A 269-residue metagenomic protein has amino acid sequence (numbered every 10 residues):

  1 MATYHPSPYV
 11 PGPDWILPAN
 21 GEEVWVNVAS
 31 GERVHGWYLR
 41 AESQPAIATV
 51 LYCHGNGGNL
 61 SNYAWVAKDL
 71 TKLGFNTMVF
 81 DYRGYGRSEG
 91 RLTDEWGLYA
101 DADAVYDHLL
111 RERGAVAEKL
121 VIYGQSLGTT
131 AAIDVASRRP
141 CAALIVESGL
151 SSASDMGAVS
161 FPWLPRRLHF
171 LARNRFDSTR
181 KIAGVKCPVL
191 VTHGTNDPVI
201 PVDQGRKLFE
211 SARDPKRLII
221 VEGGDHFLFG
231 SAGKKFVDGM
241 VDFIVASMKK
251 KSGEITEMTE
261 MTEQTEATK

Functional and structural regions predicted by a protein language model:
M1-N27: An N-terminal hydrophobic leader/cap segment in hydrolases
A29-H108: Membrane-embedded segments
V66, S178, C187, P201-E210: Short alpha-helix in the alpha/beta-hydrolase fold that links the catalytic acid
V105-E112, A117-W163: Primarily recognizes the serine-hydrolase "nucleophile elbow" in alpha/beta-hydrolase and SGNH/GDSL folds
G184-K186, V191-H193, D197: Short beta-strand/loop motif that positions the catalytic acidic residue of the alpha/beta-hydrolase fold
T195-I200, H226-F227: Acidic catalytic loop of the alpha/beta-hydrolase fold
R206-F227: Catalytic histidine neighborhood in serine/cysteine hydrolases with alpha/beta-hydrolase-type architecture
G224-V237: Catalytic histidine-centered segment of alpha/beta-hydrolase-like enzymes
